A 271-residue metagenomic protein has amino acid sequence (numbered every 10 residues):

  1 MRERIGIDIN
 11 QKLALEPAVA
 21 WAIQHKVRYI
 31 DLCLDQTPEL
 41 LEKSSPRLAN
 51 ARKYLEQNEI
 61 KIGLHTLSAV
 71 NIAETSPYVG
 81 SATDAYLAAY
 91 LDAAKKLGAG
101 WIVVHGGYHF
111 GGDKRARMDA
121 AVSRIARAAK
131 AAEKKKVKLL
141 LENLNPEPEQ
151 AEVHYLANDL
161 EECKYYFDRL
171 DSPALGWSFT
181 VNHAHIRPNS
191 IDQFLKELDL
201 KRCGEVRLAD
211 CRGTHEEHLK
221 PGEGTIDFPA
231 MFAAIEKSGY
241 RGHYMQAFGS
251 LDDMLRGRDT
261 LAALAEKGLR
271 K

Functional and structural regions predicted by a protein language model:
M1-A99, S172, A262-K271: N-terminal pre-domain/capping segments
M1-R4, K12-K26, G98, A151 (+1 more regions): Histidine-acidic metal/acid-base catalytic patches
R4-G6, T37-E39, S76-Y78, R115-A116 (+3 more regions): Short, contiguous strand/loop micro-motifs
Q11-L13, L34-Q36, T66-V70, G106-F110 (+4 more regions): Active-site-proximal loop/turn and secondary-structure-junction residues that shape catalytic pockets, frequently
L13, Y54-I60, A73-G176, I186 (+1 more regions): Active-site acidic/histidine proton-transfer and metal-coordination neighborhood in alpha/beta enzyme cores
D31, G63, V103, L140 (+2 more regions): Conserved beta-strand positions in the central sheet of alpha/beta enzyme cores
K43-R47, V79, R117, R124 (+5 more regions): Residues at alpha-helix caps and immediate loop-helix transition turns in enzyme cores, especially N- and C-cap
P46-E59, R124-A131, Q193-F194, A230-A234: Catalytic-core regions built around general acid/base machinery
